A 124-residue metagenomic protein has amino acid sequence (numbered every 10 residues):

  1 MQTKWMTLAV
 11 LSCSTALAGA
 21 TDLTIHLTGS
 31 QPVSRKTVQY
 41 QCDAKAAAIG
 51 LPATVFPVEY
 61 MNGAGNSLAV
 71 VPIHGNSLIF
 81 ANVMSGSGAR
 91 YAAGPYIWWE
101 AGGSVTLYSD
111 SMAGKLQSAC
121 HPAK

Functional and structural regions predicted by a protein language model:
M1-T7: Bacterial N-terminal signal peptides that target proteins for export
C13-L17: N-terminal signal peptide c-region/cleavage motif recognized by signal peptidases
T21-H74, A113, A119-K124: N-terminal secretory signal peptides
P52-V55, A92-A93, G102: Short, surface-exposed coil-to-beta transition loops
M61-N66, W99-V105: Short, solvent-exposed coil/turn segments at beta-strand boundaries
S67-W98: Acidic, aromatic-enriched beta-alpha/helix-loop junctions
I97-W98, S104-K115: Short, exposed beta-strand-loop hairpins at the edges of beta-sheets in extracellular/periplasmic proteins
